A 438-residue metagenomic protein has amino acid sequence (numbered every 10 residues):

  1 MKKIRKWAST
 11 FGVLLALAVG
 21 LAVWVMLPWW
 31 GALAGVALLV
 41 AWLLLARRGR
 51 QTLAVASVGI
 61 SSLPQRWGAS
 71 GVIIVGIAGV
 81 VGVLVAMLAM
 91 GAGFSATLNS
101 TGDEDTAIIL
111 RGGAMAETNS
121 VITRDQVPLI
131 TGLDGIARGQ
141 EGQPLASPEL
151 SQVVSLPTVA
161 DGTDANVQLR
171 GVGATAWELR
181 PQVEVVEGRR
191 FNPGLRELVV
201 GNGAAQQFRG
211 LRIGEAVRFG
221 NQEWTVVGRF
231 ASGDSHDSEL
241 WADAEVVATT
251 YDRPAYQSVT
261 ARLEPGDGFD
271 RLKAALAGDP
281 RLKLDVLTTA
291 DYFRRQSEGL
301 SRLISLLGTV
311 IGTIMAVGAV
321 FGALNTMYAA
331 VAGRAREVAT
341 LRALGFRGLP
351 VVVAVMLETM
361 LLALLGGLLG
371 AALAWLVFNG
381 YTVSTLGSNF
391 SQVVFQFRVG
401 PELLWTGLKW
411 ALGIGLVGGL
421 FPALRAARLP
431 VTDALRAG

Functional and structural regions predicted by a protein language model:
M1-L14, L38-V81: N-terminal Sec/SRP start-transfer signal
I4-G20, F94, G268-F321, A330-A332 (+2 more regions): Peri-transmembrane interface segments
R5, Y328, R336-T382, T406-L416 (+1 more regions): Transmembrane alpha-helical interface segments in multi-pass membrane proteins
T10-A34, L368-K409, L420, L424-L429 (+1 more regions): Short helix-loop junctions at transmembrane helix boundaries
W67-F94, S301-E337, M360-L369, G413 (+1 more regions): Hydrophobic alpha-helical transmembrane segments of multi-pass inner-membrane transport and secretion
A78-Q168, E187-R189, G194, T249 (+3 more regions): Hydrophobic, regular-secondary-structure patches
A146-Q152, T163-T175, R180-V246, R253-A255: Hydrophobic secondary-structure segments that place a key small or acidic residue at a functional site
P157-D164, R212-T225, R229-G308: Mechanotransmission and gating elements of multispan inner-membrane complexes involved in transport and envelope
